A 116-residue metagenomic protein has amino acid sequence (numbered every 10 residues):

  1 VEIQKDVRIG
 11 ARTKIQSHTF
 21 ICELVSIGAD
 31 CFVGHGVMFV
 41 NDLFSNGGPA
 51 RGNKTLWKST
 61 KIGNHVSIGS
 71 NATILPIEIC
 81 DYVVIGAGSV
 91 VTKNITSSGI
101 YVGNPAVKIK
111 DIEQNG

Functional and structural regions predicted by a protein language model:
V1-I79, P105-A106, K110-E113: Flexible, glycine/small-residue-enriched loop-and-beta-strand segment within the central core of proteins
G63, T96-S97: Short coil/turn connectors at secondary-structure junctions
Y82-N94, I100: C-terminal/domain-terminus segments
S97, N104-P105: Acidic, glycine-centered active-site loop in nucleotide-sugar glycosyltransferases
G116: Acidic, metal-coordinating catalytic segment for phosphate/diphosphate chemistry, firing primarily on the Nudix
